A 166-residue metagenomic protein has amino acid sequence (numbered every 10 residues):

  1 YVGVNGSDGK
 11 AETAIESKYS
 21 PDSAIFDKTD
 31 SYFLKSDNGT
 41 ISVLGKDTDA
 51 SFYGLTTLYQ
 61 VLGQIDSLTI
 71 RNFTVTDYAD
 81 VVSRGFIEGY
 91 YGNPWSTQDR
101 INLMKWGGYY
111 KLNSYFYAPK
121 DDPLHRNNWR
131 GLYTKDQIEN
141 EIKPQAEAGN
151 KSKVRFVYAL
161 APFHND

Functional and structural regions predicted by a protein language model:
Y1-V81: Contiguous, structured surface segment used for ligand recognition
S83-G85: Residues forming anionic-ligand binding surfaces in small-molecule and nucleic-acid pockets of primarily soluble enzymes
I87-D166: Aromatic-lined carbohydrate-binding surfaces of glycoside hydrolases
